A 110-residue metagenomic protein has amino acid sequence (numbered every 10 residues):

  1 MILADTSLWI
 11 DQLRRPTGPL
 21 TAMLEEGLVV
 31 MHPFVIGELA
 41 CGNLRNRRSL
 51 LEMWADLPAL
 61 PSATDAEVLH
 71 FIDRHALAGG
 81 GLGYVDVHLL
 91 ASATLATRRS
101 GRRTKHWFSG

Functional and structural regions predicted by a protein language model:
M1-F34, E38-E52: Short, well-structured N-terminal submotif of metal-dependent ribonuclease cores
Q12, G18, P58-G110: Active-site neighborhoods of divalent-metal-dependent phosphate/nucleic-acid chemistry enzymes
E26-G27, M53-L57, L95-A96: Structured helix-beta-strand junction loops
I36-A40, L51-W54, L69, D73 (+1 more regions): Amphipathic alpha-helical segments within well-ordered protein domains
